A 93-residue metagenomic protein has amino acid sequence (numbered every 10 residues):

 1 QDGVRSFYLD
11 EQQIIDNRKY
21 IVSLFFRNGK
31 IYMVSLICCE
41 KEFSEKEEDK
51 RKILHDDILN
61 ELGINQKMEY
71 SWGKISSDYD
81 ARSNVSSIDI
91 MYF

Functional and structural regions predicted by a protein language model:
Q1-Y8, N28-F93: Non-cytosolic coordination micro-motifs
D10-I14: N-terminal domain-start interaction segment
D16-V22, V85-S87: Short, surface-exposed coil-to-beta transition loops
F25: Polyanion/phosphate-binding surface patch
